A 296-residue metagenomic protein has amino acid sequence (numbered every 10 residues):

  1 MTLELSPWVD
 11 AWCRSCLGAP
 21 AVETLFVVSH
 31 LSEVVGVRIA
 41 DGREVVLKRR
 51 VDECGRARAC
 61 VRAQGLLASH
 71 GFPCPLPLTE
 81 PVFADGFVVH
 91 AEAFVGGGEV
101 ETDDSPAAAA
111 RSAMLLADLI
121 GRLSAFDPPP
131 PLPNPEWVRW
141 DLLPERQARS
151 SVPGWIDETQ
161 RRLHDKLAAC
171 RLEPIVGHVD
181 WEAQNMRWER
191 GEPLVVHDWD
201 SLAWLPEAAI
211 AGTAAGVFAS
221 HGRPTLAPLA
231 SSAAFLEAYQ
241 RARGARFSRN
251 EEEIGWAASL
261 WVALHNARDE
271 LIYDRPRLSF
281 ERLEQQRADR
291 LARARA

Functional and structural regions predicted by a protein language model:
M1-E23: Juxta-kinase regulatory segment immediately upstream of eukaryotic protein kinase catalytic domains
V28-L47, P77, H164-A209: Active-site acidic catalytic loop and adjacent metal/ATP-binding pocket of ATP-dependent phosphoryl transfer enzymes
V46-F87, E101-D118: A conserved alpha-helical element in kinase catalytic cores
A68, I120-D127, A219, Q240-R243: Protein kinase-like catalytic domain
V89-T102, W140-E145, L260-L278: A glycine-centered beta->alpha junction motif in the catalytic cores of kinase/phosphotransferase enzymes
E99-G154, P174, W204: A cross-family kinase active-site recognition segment
A208-G244, A258-P276: Active-site activation/catalytic loop segments of kinase-like enzymes and analogous catalytic loops in related
D269-A296: Helical subdomain adjoining the active site within ATP-dependent kinase catalytic cores
